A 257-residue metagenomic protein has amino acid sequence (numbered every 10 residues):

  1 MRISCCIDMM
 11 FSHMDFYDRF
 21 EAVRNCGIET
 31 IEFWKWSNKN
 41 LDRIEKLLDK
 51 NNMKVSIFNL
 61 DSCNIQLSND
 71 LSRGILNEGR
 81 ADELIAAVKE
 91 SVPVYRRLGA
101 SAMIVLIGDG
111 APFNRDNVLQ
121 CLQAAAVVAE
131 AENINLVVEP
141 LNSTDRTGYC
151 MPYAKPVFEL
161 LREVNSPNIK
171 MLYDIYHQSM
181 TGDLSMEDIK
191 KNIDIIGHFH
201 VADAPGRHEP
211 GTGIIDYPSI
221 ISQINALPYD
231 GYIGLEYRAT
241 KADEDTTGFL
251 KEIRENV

Functional and structural regions predicted by a protein language model:
M1-D8, N59-G74: N-terminal small/glycine-rich loop or linker at the start of catalytic domains across soluble metabolic enzymes
M1-G27, S37, D49, E90-P93 (+4 more regions): Histidine-acidic metal/acid-base catalytic patches
E29-T30, K54, S101, N135 (+1 more regions): Residue-level detector of anion-binding/catalytic polar loops
E32, S56-N59, I104, V137 (+2 more regions): Conserved beta-strand positions in the central sheet of alpha/beta enzyme cores
E32-K54, N59, I107-G110, D145 (+1 more regions): Glycine-rich, proline-tolerant flexible connector loops at the mouths of alpha/beta enzymes
K39-N40, N64-I65, A111-P112, D145-R146 (+1 more regions): Short secondary-structure capping/turn micro-motifs that flank functional sites
L41-E45, R115, D243-T246: Metal-dependent catalytic neighborhoods of phosphoester/phosphodiester hydrolases
L67, S72-K170, M180: Active-site acidic/histidine proton-transfer and metal-coordination neighborhood in alpha/beta enzyme cores
